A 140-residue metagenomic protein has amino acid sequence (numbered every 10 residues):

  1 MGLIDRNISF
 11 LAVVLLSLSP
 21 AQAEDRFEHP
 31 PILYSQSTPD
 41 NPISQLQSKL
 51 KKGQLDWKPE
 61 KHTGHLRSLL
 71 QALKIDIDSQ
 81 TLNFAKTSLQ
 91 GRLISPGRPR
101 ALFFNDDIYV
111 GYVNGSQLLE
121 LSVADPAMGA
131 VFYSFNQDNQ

Functional and structural regions predicted by a protein language model:
M1, N139-Q140: Generic low-polarity alpha-helical segments
M1-F10: Bacterial N-terminal signal peptides that target proteins for export
S9-S17: Bacterial N-terminal signal peptides
S19-A23: Sec/Tat signal peptide C-region and signal peptidase I cleavage site
E24-D138: Extracytoplasmic c-type cytochrome modules immediately beyond a signal peptide or single-pass transmembrane anchor
